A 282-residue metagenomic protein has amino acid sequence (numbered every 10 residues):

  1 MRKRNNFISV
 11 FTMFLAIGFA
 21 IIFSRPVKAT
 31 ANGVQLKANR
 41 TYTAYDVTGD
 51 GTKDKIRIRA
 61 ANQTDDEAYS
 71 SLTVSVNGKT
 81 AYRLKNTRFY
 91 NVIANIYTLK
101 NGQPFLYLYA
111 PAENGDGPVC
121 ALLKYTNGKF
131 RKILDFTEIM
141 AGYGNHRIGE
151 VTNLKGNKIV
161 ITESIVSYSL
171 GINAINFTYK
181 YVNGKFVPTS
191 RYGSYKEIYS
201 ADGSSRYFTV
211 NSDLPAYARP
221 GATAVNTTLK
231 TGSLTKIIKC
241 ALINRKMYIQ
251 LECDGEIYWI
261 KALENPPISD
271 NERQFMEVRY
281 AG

Functional and structural regions predicted by a protein language model:
R2-F11: Bacterial N-terminal signal peptides that target proteins for export
F11-I22: Bacterial N-terminal signal peptides
A20-G33: Sec-dependent signal peptide cleavage junction
D50: Acidic carboxylate motifs that coordinate Ca2+ or other divalent cations, activating on Asp/Glu
D54-I58, Y107: Structural core positions within WD40/WD-like beta-propeller blades
T80-N86, L134: A short beta-strand motif characteristic of beta-propeller blades
N91-A121, K129-V210: Short aromatic loop motif centered on NTY/YTY
T227-A281: SH3/SH3-like beta-barrel superfamily modules
